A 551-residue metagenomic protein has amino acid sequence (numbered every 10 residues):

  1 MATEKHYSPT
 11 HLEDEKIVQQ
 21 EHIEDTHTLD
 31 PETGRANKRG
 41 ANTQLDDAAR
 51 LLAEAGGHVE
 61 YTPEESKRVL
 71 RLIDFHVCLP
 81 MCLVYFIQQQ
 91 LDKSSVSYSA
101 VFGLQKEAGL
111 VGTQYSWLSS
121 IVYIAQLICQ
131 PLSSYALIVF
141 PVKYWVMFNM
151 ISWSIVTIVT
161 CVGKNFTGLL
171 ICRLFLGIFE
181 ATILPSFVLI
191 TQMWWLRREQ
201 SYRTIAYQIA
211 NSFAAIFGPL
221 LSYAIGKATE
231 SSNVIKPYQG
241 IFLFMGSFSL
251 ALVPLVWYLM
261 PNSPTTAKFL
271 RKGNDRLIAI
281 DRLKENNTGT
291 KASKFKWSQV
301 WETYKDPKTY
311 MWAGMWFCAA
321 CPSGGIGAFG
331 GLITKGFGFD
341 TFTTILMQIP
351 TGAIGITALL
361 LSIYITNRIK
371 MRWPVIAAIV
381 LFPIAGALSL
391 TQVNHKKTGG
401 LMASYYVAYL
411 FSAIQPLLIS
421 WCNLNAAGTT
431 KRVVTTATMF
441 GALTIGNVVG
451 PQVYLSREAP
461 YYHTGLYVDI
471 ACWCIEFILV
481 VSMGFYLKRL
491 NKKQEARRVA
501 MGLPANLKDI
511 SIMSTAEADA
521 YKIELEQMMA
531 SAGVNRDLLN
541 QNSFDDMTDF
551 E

Functional and structural regions predicted by a protein language model:
M1-R71, N262-L277, K284-K296, F485-E551: Intrinsically disordered, low-complexity terminal tails of fungal membrane proteins
D92, A108-G109, L132, F140-P141 (+7 more regions): Helix-breaking motifs and short loop linkers at transmembrane-helix boundaries and internal kinks in secondary membrane
S94, Y123-P131, A181, A215-I216 (+3 more regions): Residue-level signature of mid-helix packing/kink "hotspots" within the transmembrane helices of 12-pass Major
S97, S298-I363, I419, P451: Extracytoplasmic gate region of multi-pass secondary transporters
L127-T167: Conserved MFS/SLC helix-loop-helix module at the cytosolic interface between two early adjacent transmembrane helices
I151-K164, L381-H395, Y409: C-terminal ends and interior cores of transmembrane alpha-helices in multi-pass membrane transporters/permeases
N165-R173, P185, K236-P237, M311-W312 (+1 more regions): Short hydrophobic/alpha-helical segments at membrane-entry points of transmembrane helices in Major Facilitator
L196-F213, L220, G226, E230-E302 (+2 more regions): Central mid-sequence intracellular linker of multi-pass
